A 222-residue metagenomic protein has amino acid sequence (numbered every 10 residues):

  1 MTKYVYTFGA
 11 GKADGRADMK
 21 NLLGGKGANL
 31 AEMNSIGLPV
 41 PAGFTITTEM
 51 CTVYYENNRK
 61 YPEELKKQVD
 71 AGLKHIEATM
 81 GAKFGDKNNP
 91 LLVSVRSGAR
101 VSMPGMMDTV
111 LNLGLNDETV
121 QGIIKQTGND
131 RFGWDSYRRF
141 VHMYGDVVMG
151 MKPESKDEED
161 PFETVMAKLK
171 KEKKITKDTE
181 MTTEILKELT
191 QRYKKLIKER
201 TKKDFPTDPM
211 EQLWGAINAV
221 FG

Functional and structural regions predicted by a protein language model:
M1-G222: Nucleotide/phosphate-binding sheet-loop regions of phosphoryl- and nucleotidyl-transfer enzymes
